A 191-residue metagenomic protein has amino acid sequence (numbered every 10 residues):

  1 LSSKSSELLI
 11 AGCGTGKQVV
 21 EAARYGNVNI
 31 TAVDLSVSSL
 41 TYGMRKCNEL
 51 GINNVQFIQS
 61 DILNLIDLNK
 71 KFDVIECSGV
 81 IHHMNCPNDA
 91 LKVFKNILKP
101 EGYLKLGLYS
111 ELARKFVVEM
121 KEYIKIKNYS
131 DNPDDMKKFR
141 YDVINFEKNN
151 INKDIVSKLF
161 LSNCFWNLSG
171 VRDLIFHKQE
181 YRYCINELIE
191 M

Functional and structural regions predicted by a protein language model:
T15-N27: Conserved SAM-binding loop of SAM-dependent methyltransferases across substrates and taxa, primarily the Class I
S36: Conserved SAM/SAH-binding beta-strand->alpha-helix loop
G43-M44: Conserved SAM-binding loop
G51-L63: Conserved SAM-binding strand-loop segment of SAM-dependent methyltransferases
I66-V74: A short acidic, Gly/Pro-enriched loop at the edge of an enzyme's catalytic core that lines a small-molecule cofactor
D73-C86: A short SAM/SAH-binding and catalytic strip from SAM-dependent methyltransferases
N88-P100: A short glycine-rich, Lys/Arg-flanked "PGG" loop and its adjoining helix->strand segment in the class I
Y103-K153: Conserved class I S-adenosyl-L-methionine
